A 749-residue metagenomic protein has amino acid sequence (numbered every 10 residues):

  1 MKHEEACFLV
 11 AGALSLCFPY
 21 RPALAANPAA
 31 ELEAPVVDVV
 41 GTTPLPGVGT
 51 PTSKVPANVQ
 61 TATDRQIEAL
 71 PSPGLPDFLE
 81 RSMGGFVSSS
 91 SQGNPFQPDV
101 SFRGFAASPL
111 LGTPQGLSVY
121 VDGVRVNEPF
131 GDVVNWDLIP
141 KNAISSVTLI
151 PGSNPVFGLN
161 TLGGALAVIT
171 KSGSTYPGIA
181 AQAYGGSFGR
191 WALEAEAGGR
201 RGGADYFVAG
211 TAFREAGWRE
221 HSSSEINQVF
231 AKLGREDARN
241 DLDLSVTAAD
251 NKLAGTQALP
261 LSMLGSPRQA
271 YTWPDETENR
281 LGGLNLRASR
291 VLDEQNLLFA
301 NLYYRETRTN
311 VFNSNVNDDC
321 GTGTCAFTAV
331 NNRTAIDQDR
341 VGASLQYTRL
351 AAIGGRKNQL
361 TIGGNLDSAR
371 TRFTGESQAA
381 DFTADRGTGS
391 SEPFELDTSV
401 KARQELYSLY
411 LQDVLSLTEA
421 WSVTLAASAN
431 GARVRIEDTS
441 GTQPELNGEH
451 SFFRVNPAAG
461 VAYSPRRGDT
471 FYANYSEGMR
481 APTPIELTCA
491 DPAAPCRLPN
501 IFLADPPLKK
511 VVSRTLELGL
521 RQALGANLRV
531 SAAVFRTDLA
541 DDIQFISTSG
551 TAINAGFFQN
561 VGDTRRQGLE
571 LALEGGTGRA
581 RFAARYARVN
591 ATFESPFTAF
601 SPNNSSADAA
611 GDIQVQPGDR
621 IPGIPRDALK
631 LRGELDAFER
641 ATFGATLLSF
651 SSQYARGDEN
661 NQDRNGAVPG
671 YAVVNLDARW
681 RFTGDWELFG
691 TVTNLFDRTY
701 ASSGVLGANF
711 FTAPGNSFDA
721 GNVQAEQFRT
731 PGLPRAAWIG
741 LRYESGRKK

Functional and structural regions predicted by a protein language model:
P51, P76-V124, E128: Extracytoplasmic beta-strand/coil segments of soluble accessory domains associated with Gram-negative outer-membrane
S82, G116, V126-E128, D137-Q182 (+1 more regions): A beta-strand signature from Gram-negative outer-membrane beta-barrel systems, especially the internal plug domain
Q115, G152-P155, G164-G199, A209-T211 (+2 more regions): Short strand-turn segments of transmembrane beta-barrel domains in outer membranes, especially the first one or two
G185-R214, R219-T256, P274-L297, Y410 (+1 more regions): Transmembrane beta-barrel wall of Gram-negative outer-membrane proteins
A238-T247, N279-T439, S464, S531 (+3 more regions): Face-selective signature of the C-terminal outer-membrane beta-barrel domain
L297-N315, S464, T470-S476, P507-G576 (+3 more regions): Membrane-embedded beta-barrel scaffold of Gram-negative outer-membrane proteins
Y347-T348, T418-E419, V423, G431-A432 (+3 more regions): Gram-negative outer-membrane beta-barrel transporters
M479, S649-D658, W680-K749: C-terminal beta-signal and adjacent terminal beta-strands/loops of Gram-negative outer-membrane beta-barrel proteins
